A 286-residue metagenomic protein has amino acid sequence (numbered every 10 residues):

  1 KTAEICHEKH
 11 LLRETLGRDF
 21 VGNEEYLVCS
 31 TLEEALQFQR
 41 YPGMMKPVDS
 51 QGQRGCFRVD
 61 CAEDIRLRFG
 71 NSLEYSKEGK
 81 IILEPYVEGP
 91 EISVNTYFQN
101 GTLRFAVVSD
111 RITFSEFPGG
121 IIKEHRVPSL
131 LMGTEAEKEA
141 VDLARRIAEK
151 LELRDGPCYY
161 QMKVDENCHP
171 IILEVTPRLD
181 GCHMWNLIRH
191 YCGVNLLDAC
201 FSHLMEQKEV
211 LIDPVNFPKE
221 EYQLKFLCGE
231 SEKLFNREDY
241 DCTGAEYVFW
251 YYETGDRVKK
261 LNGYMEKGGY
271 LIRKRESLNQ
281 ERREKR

Functional and structural regions predicted by a protein language model:
K1-Q37, L261-K267, E281: Conserved N-proximal alpha/beta basic substrate-recognition cap immediately N-terminal to, or forming the N-lobe
G22-E24, M44-M45, C56-S93, V108 (+2 more regions): Conserved ATP-binding module of the ATP-grasp superfamily
C29, C56-C61, Y97-Q99, D165 (+1 more regions): Short beta-strand-to-turn element immediately C-terminal to the catalytic PLP-Schiff-base lysine in fold type I
A35, A199-R286: Peripheral (often C-terminal) accessory segments that flank ATP-dependent C-N-forming ligase machineries
G43, R104, I171-E174: Protein kinase-like catalytic core scaffold
G52-R54: A short acidic, helix-capping loop that chelates divalent metal ions and anchors anionic groups
P85-L153, P157, T176-F201: ATP-dependent carboxylate/phosphate-activation module, predominantly the ATP-grasp catalytic core and closely related
E149-I188, P214-N216, E220, L227-E230: Conserved metal-phosphate-binding beta-hairpin within the catalytic cores of diverse ATP-dependent phosphoryl-transfer
